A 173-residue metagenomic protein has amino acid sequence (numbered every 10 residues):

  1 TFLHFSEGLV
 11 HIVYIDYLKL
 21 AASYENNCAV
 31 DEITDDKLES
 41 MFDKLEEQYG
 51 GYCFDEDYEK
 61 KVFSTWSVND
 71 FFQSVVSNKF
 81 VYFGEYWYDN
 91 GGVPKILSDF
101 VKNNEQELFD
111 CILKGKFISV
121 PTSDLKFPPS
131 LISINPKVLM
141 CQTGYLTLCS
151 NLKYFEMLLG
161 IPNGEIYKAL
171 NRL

Functional and structural regions predicted by a protein language model:
T1-L173: Phosphate-binding site recognition
